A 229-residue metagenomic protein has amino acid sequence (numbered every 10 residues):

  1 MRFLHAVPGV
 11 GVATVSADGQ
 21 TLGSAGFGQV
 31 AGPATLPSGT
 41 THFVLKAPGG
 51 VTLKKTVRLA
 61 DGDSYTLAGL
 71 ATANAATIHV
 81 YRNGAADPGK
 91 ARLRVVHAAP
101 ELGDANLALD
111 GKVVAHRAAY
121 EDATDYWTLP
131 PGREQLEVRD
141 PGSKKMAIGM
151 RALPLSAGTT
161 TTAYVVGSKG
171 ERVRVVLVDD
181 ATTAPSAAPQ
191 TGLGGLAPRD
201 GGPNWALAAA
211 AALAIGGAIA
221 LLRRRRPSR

Functional and structural regions predicted by a protein language model:
M1-R229: Intrinsically disordered, low-complexity polar regions and short flexible loop motifs
